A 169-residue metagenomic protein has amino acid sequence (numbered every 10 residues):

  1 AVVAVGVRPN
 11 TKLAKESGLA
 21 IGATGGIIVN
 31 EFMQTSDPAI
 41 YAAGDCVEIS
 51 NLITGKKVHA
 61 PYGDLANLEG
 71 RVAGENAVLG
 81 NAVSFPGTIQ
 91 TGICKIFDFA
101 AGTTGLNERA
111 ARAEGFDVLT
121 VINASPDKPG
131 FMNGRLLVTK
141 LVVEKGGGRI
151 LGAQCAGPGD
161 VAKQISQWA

Functional and structural regions predicted by a protein language model:
A1-E75, S166: FAD-site-proximal beta/loop scaffold in flavoenzymes
N30, I150-C155, S166-Q167: Beta-strand scaffold of nucleotide-dependent catalytic cores
D37, L151, K163: Short acidic, gly/pro-rich beta-turn/loop elements at beta-sheet edges and active-site/ligand-binding grooves
C46-G159: Mid-to-C-terminal Rossmann-like scaffold of FAD/NAD(P)H-dependent oxidoreductases
G159-A169: A short, polar/charged loop-to-alpha-helix boundary motif
